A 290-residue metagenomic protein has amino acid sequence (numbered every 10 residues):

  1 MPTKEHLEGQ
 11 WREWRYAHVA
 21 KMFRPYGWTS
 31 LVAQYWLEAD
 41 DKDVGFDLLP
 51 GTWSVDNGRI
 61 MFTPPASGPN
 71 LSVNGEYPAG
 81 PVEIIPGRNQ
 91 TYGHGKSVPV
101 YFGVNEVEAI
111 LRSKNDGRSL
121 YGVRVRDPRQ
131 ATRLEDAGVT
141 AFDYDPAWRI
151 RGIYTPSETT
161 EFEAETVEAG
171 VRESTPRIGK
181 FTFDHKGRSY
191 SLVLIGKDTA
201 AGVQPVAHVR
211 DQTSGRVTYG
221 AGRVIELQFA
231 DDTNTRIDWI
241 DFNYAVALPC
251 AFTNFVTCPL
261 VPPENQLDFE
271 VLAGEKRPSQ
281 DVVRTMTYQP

Functional and structural regions predicted by a protein language model:
P2-W53, T63-G68: Hydrophobic, proline/glycine-rich low-complexity stretches
E5, E13, H18, M22 (+1 more regions): Long, compositionally biased interface segments
L37-G93, D232-T235: Forkhead-associated
D47-L49, N74, G103-N105, D184-R188 (+2 more regions): Short strand-coil-strand connectors
L49-G58, V100, N105-N115, G152 (+1 more regions): Broad, structure-driven detector of short, well-ordered beta-strand segments within folded domains
N70-R124, P128: Protease-labile, long low-complexity intrinsically disordered regions enriched in Pro/Ser/Thr
N105-T175, D184: Surface-exposed beta-loop interaction hotspot
T182-D231, N243: Acidic/His-leaning functional-site neighborhoods
